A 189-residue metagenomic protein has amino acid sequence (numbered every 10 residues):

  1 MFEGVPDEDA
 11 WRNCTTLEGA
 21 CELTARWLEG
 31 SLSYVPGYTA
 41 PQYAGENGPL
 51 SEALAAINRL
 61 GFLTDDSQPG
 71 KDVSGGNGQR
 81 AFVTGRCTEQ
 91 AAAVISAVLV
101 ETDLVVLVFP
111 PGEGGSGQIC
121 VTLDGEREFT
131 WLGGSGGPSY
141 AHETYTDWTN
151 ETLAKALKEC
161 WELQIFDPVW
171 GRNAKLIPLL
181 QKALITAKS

Functional and structural regions predicted by a protein language model:
M1-Q79: N-terminal low-complexity, intrinsically disordered segments
N13, V105-S189: Active-site or metal-binding loop neighborhoods of secreted/extracellular toxin and effector enzymes
A44, V83-R86: Short coil/turn segments at secondary-structure boundaries
G61-S67, D103-P111: Short secondary-structure junctions
G75-F82, G115-I119: Ankyrin-repeat boundary/"N-cap" motif
R86-A93: Helix N-cap motif at beta-to-alpha junctions
A93-D103: Short, aromatic/basic amphipathic alpha-helical patches
